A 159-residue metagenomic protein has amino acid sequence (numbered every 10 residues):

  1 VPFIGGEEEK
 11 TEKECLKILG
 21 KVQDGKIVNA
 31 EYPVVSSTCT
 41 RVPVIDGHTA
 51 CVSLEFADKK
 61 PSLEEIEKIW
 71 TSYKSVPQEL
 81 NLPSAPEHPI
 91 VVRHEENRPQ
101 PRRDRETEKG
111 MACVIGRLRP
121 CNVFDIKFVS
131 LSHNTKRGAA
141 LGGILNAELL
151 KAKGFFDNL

Functional and structural regions predicted by a protein language model:
V1, T11, V35-S37, V76-R93 (+1 more regions): Generic preference for hydrophobic/aromatic residues in regular secondary structure cores
V1-Y73: Active-site-lining helix/loop region of Rossmann-like oxidoreductase modules
G25-Y32, Q78-E87, F156-L159: Flexible, glycine/charged-enriched surface loops at secondary-structure junctions
F56, V76-Q78, R93-L159: C-terminal helical cap and adjacent loop that interface with cofactors, partners, or active-site loops
K59-R103: Terminal hydrophobic/aromatic helix or amphipathic segment near a protein terminus
